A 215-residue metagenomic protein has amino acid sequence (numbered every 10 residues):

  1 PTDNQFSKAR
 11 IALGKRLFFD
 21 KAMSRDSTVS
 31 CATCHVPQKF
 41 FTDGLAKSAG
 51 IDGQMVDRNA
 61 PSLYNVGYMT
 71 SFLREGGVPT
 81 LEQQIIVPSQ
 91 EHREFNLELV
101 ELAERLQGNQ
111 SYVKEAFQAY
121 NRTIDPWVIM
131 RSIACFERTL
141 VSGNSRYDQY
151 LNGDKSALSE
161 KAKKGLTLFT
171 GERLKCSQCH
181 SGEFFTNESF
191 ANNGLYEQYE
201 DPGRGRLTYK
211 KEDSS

Functional and structural regions predicted by a protein language model:
P1-V87, D148-S215: Short glycine/threonine-rich turn/loop motifs
R10, L99, Y112, G143 (+1 more regions): N-terminal alpha-helical segment
F18, Y120, R138-V141, F169: Generic helix-packing signal
I51-R138, K211-S215: Periplasmic c-type cytochrome electron-transfer domains
T123-W127, R131, C135-K163: Flexible coil segments in periplasmic/lumen-exposed cytochrome c-class electron-transfer proteins
